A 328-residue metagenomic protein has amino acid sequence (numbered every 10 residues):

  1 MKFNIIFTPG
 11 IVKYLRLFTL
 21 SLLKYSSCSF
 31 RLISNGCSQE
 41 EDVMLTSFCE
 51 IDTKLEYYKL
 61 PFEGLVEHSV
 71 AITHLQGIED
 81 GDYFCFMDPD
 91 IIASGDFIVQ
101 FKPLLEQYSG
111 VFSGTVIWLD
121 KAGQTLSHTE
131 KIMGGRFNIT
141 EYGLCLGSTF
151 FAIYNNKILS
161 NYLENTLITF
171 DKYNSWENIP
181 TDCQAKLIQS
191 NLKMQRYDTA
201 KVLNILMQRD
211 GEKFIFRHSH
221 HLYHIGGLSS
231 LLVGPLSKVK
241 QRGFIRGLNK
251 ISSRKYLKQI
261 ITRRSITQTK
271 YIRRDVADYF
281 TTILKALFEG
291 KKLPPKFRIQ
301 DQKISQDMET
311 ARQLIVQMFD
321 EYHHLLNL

Functional and structural regions predicted by a protein language model:
M1-L17: N-proximal low-complexity "stem/linker" segments adjacent to membrane-targeting elements
L20-S29: Short, acidic, metal-binding catalytic loop of nucleotide-sugar glycosyltransferases
C28-Q39, L60-P61: Short beta-strand/loop segment that forms part of the nucleotide-sugar
E40-E79: Active-site-proximal specificity loops/subdomain of glycosyltransferases
F84: Short aromatic/hydrophobic "clamp" motif used to bind/position activated sugar donors
D88-I92: The conserved acidic donor/metal-binding loop of glycosyltransferases
V99-C183: Conserved catalytic core of nucleotide-sugar-dependent glycosyltransferases
G147-L248: Catalytic core and acceptor-binding pocket of nucleotide-sugar-dependent glycosyltransferases
